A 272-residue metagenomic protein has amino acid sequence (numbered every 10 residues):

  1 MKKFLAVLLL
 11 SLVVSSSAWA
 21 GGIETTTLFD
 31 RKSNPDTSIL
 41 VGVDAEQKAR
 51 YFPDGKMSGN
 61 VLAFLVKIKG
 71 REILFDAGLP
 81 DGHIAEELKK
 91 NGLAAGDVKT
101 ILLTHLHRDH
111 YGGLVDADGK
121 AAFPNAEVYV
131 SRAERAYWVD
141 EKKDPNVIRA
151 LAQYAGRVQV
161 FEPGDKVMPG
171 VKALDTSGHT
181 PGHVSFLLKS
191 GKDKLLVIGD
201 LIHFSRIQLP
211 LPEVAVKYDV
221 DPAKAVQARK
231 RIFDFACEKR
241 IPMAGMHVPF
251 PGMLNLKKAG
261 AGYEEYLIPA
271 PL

Functional and structural regions predicted by a protein language model:
M1-F4: Positively charged n-region of N-terminal signal peptides that target proteins for export
V7-S15: Bacterial N-terminal signal peptides
A18-A20: Boundary at the C-terminal end of the N-terminal hydrophobic targeting segment
T27-K90, S185-L201: Conserved beta-strand hairpin/beta-sheet module of binuclear metal-dependent hydrolase folds, prominently
L74-G78, K99-D109, Y129-S131, D175-G178 (+4 more regions): Active-site neighborhood of phospho(di)ester-bond hydrolases with catalytic His/Asp-centered motifs
G82-Y129: Active-site metal-binding motif and surrounding structural segment of the metallo-beta-lactamase
K89, D97, P124-D175, T180 (+2 more regions): Metallo-beta-lactamase
K192-L272: Cap/insert and terminal regions of metallo-dependent hydrolase folds
